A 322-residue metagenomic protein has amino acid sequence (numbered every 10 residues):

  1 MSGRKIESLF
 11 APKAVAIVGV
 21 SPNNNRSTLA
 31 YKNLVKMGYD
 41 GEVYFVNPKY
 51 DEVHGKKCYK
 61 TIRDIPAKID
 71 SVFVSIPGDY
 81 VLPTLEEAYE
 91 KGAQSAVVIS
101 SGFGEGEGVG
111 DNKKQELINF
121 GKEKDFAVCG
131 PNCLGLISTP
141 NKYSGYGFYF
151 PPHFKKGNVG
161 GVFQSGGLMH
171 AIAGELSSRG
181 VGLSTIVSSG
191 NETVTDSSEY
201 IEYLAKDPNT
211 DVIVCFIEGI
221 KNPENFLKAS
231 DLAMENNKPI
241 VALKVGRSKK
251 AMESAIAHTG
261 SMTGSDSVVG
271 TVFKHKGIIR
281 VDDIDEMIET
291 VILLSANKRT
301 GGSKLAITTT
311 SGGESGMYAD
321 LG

Functional and structural regions predicted by a protein language model:
M1-G322: Catalytic-core regions of core metabolic enzymes, especially those transforming organic acids/acyl-group intermediates
